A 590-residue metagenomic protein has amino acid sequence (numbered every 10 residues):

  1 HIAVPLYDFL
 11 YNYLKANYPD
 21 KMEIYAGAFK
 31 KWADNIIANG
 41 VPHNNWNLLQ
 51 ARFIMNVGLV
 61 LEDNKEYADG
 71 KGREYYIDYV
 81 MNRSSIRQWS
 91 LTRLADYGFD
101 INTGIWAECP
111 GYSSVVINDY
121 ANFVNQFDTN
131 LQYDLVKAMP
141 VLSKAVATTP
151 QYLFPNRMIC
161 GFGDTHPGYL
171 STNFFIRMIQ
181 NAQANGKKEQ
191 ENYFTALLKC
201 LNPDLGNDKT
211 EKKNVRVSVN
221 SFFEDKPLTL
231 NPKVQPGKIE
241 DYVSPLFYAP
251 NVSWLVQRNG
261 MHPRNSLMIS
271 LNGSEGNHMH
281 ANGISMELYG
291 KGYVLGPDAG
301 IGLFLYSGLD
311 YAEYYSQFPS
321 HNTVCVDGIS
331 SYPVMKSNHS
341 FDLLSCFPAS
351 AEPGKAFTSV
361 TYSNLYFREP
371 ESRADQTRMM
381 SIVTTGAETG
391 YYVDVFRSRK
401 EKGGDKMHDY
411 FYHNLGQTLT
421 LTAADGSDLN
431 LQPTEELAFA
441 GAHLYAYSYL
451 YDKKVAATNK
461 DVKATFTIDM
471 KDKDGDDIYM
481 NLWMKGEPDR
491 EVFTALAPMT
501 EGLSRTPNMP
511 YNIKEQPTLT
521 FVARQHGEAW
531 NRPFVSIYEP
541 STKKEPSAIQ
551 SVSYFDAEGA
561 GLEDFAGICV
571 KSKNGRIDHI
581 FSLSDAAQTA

Functional and structural regions predicted by a protein language model:
H1-M158, T165-H166: Aromatic-lined, polymer-binding surfaces characteristic of secreted/periplasmic polysaccharide-degrading enzymes
Y112-L295, A560, K571-A590: Carbohydrate-active enzyme catalytic cores, enriched for enzymes that act on polyanionic acidic polysaccharides
G161-T165, S171-F174, S266-G273, L295-G300 (+6 more regions): Short amphipathic beta-strand/extended segments with alternating polar/hydrophobic composition
F194-L198, D204-L437, A442, E528-R532 (+2 more regions): Catalytic and substrate-binding regions of extracellular carbohydrate-active enzymes, especially polysaccharide lyases
T358, Y362-Y366, A464-F466, E563-K573: Short, hydrophobic/proline-enriched secondary-structure or compact coil segments at domain edges
Y410-Y412, M480-M484, T494-M509, R532-K543: Short, hydrophobic/aromatic-enriched beta-strand segments in well-ordered soluble domains
F411-R490: Polysaccharide-binding surfaces and accessory modules of carbohydrate-active proteins
L519-R532, Y538-A590: Non-catalytic terminal regions with compositionally biased, polar/charged low complexity
